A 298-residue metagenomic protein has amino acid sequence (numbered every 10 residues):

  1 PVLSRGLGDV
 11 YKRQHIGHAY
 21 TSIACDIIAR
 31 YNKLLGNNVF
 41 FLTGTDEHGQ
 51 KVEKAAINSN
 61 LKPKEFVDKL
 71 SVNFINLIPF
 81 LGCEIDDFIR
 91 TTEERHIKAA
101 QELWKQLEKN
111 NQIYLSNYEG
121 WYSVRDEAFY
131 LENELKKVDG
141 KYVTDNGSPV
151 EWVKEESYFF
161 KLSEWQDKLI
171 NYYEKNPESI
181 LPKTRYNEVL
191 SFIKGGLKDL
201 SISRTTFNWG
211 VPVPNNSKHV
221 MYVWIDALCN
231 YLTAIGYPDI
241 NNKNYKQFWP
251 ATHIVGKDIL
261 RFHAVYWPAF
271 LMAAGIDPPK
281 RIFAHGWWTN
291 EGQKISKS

Functional and structural regions predicted by a protein language model:
P1-Y11: Single conserved hydrophobic/aromatic residue that forms the stacking wall/gate of nucleotide- or nucleobase-binding
D9-R13, D86-I89, K246-G256: Glycine- and acidic
I16-E65: N-terminal cofactor/phosphate-binding cores enriched in small/glycine residues, especially glycine-rich loops such as
H18-A29, D46, K98-A99, L115-E119 (+4 more regions): Structured ligand/cofactor/substrate-binding pocket environments in proteins
I27, E65-N76: A non-catalytic, amphipathic alpha-helix used as a structural packing/dimerization or gating element in enzyme scaffolds
N37, Q112, I276: Short phosphate-binding/catalytic loops that engage adenosine nucleotides
I75, G82-T233, E291: Active-site neighborhoods of enzyme catalytic cores
